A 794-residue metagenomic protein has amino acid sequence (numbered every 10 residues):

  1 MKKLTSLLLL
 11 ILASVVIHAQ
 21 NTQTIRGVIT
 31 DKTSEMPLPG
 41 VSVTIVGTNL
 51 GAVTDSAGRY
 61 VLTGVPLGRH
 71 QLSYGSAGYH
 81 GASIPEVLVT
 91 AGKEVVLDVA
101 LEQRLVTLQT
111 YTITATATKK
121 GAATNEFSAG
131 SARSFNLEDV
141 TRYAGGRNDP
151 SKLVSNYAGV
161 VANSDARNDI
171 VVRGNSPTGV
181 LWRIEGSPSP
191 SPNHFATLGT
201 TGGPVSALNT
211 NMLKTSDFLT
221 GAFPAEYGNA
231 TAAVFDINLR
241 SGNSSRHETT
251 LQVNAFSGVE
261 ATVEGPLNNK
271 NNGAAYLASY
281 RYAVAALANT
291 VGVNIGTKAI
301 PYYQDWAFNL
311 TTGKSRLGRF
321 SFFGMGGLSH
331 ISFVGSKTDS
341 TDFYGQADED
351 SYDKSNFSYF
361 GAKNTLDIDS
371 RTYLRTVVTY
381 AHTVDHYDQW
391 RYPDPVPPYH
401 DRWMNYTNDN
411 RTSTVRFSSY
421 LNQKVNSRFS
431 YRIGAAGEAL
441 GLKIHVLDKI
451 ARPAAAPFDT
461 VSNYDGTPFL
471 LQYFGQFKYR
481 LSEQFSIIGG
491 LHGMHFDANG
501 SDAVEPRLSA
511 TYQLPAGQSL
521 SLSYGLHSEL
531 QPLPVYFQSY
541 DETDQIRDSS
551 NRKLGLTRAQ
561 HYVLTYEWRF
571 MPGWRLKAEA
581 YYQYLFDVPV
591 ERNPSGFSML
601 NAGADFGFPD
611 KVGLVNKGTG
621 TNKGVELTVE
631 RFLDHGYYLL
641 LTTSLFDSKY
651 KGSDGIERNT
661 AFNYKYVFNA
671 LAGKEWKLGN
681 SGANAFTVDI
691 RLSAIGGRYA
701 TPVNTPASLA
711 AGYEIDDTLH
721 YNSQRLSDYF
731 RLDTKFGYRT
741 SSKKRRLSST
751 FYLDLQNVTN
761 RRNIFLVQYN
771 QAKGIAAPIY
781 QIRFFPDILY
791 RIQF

Functional and structural regions predicted by a protein language model:
I17-K119: Periplasm-facing N-terminal accessory domains of Gram-negative outer-membrane beta-barrel systems
H80, V87-V96, T110-F223, N238-R240: Periplasmic N-terminal accessory/gating domains of Gram-negative outer-membrane beta-barrel systems
P188, N193, K337-D339, V384 (+5 more regions): Surface-exposed extracellular loop regions of Gram-negative outer-membrane beta-barrel proteins, predominantly
S257-Y282, I295-F333, Y352-Y380, V425-A435: Transmembrane beta-barrel wall of Gram-negative outer-membrane proteins
T297, R319-D367, H382-R411, E542: Flexible loop and strand-edge segments within Gram-negative outer membrane beta-barrel domains
T414-R416, V461-L470, G555, R575-Y638 (+2 more regions): Outer membrane beta-barrel strand-and-loop segments of large Gram-negative receptors, especially TonB-dependent
Y582-Y584, F606-R698: Gram-negative outer-membrane beta-barrel transporters
F586, L639, S681, S693-G712 (+2 more regions): C-terminal beta-signal and adjacent terminal beta-strands/loops of Gram-negative outer-membrane beta-barrel proteins
